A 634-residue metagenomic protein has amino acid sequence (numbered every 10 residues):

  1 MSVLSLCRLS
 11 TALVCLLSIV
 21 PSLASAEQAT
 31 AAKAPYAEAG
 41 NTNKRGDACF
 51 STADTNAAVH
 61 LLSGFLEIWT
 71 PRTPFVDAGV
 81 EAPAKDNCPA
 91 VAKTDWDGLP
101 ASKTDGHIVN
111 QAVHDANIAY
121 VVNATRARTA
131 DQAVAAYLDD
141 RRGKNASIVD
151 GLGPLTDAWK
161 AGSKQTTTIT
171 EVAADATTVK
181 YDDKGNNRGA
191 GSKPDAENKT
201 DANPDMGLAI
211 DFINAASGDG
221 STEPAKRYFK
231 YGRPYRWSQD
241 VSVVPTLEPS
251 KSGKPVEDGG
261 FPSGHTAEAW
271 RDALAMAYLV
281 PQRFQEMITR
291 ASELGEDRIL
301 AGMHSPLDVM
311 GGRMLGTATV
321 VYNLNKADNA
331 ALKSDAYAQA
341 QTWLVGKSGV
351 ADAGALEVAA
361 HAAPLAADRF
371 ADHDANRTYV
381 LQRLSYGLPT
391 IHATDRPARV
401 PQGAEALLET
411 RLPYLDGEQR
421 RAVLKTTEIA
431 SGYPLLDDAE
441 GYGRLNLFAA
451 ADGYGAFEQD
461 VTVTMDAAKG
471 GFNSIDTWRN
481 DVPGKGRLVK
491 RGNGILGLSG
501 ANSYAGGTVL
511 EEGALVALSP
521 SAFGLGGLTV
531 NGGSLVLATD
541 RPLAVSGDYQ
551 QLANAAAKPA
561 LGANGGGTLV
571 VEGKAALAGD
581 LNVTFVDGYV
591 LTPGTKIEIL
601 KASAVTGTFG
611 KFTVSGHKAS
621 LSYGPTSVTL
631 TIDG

Functional and structural regions predicted by a protein language model:
M1-Q28: Gram-negative bacterial Sec-dependent N-terminal signal peptides
E27-L300, A371, N376-G453: Hydrophobic alpha-helical bundle signature of multipass membrane enzymes
G259-S263, M303-G311, D438-A439, S503-G506: A glycine-rich, coil/turn loop motif that links secondary-structure elements
H265-A269, L300-N329: Alpha-helical transmembrane segments that form the membrane-embedded catalytic/substrate-binding core of multi-pass
A327-D395, I429-N480, V583-G634: Extracellular/surface-exposed low-complexity segments
G455-L525: Extracellular repeat-rich scaffold modules on cell surfaces
G484-V489, G566-A578, S603-F609: Surface-exposed loop/turn motifs in large extracellular/passenger domains
S521-T595: Extracellular beta-strand/loop-rich repeat segments of large surface/secreted proteins
